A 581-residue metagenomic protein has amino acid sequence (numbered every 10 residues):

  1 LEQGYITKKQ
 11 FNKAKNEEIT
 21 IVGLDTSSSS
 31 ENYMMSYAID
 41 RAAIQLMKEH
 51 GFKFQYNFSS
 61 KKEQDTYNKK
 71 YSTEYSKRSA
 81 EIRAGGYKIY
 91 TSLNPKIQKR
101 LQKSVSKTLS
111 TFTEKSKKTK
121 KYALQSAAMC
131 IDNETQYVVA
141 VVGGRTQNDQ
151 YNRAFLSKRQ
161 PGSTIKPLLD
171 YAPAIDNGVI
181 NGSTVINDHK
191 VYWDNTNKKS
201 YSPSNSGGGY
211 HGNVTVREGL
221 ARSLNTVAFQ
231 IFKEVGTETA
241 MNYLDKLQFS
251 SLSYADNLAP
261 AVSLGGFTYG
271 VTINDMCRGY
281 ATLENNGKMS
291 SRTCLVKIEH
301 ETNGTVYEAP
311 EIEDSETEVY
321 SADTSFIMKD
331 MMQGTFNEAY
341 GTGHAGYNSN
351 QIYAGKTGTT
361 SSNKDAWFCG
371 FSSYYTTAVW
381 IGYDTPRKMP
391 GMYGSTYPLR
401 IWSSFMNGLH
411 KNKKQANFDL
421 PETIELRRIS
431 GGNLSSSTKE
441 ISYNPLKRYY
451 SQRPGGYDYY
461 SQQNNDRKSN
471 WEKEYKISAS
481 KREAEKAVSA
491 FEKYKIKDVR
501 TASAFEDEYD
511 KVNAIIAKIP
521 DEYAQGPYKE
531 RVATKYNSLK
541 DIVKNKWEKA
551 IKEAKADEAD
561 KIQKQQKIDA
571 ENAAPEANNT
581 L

Functional and structural regions predicted by a protein language model:
L1, L101, Q136, R159-I186 (+4 more regions): Active-site SXXK
L1-S92, K99, D245, S250 (+1 more regions): Non-catalytic, structured segments within soluble enzyme domains
E2, L24-S29, A84-S92, N152-Q160 (+6 more regions): Second-shell loop/turn segments in exported
S27, D466-L581: Amphipathic alpha-helical assembly segments used for oligomerization, scaffolding, or translocation
S28-S30, I180-A240, M289, E301-G334: Conserved catalytic neighborhood of penicillin-recognizing serine enzymes
I89, L124-S126, N148-L168, N177 (+2 more regions): Short active-site loop at a secondary-structure junction that contains or immediately precedes the catalytic residue(s)
T91-K115, A128-D132, V141-V142, Q147-S157 (+2 more regions): A penicillin-recognizing enzyme superfamily signal
K199-S204, G236-R278: Mid-domain, small-residue-enriched loop/turn segments at the edges of structured enzyme/sensor domains
